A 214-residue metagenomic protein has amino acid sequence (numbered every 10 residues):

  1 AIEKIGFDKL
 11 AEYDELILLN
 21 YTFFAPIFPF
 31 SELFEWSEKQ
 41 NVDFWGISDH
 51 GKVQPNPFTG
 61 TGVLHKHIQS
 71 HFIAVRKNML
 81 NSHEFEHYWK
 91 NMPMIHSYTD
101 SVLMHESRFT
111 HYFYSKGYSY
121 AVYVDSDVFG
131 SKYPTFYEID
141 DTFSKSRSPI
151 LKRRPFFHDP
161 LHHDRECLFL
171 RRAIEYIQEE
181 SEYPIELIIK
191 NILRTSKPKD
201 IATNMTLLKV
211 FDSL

Functional and structural regions predicted by a protein language model:
A1-L214: ER/Golgi luminal nucleotide-sugar-dependent glycosyltransferases, focusing on the catalytic module
